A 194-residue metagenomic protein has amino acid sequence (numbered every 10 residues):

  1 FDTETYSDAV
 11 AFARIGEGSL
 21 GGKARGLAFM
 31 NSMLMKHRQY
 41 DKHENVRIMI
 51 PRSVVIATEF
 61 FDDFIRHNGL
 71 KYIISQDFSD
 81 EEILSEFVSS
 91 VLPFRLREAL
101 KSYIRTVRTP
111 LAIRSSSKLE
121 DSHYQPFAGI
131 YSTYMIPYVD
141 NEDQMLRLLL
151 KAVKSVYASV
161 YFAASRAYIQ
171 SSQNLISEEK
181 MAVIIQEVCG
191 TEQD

Functional and structural regions predicted by a protein language model:
F1-I15, H67-L84: Short N-terminal secondary-structure initiator segments
F1-K42, V91-D194: Conserved mixed alpha/beta core segments that line enzyme active sites in large multi-domain catalysts
Y40-I50, V54: An N-terminal structural lobe/cap that precedes and organizes the functional/catalytic core across diverse proteins
I50-D77: Terminal amphipathic helices with adjacent charged low-complexity linkers/tails
E81-R95: Metal-assisted phosphate- and nucleotidyl-transfer catalytic regions
